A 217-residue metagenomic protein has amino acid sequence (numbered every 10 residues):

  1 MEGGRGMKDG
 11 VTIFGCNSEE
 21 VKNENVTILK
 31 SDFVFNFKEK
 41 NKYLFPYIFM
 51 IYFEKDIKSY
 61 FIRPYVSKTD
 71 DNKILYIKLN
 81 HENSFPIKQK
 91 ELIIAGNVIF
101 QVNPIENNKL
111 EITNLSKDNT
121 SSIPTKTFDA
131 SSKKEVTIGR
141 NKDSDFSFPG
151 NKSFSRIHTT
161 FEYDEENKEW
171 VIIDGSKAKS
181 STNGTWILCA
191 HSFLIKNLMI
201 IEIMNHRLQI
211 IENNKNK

Functional and structural regions predicted by a protein language model:
M1, V98-S155, T160-E169, M204-K217: Regulatory inter-domain linker segments that are low-complexity and enriched for serine/threonine/proline
E2-G3, G10: Solvent-exposed, non-transmembrane regions of integral membrane proteins
K8-Q89, S132-M204: Forkhead-associated
K88-I99: N-terminal intrinsically disordered, low-complexity, charge/repeat-rich segments that act as generic
